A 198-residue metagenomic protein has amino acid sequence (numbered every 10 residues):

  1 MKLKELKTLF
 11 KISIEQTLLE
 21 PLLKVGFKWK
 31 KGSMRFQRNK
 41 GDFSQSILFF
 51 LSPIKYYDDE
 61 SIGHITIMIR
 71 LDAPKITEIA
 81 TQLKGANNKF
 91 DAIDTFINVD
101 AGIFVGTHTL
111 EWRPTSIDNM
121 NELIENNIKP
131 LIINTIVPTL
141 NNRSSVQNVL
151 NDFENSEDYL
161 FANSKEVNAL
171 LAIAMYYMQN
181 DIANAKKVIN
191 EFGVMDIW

Functional and structural regions predicted by a protein language model:
K2-K11, W29, Q37-W198: Intrinsically disordered, low-complexity regulatory regions enriched in serine/threonine/proline and acidic residues
F10-L23: Acidic-basic catalytic patches of nuclease active cores, encompassing PD-(D/E)XK and other metal-cofactor nuclease
P21-G32: Short secondary-structure junctions
